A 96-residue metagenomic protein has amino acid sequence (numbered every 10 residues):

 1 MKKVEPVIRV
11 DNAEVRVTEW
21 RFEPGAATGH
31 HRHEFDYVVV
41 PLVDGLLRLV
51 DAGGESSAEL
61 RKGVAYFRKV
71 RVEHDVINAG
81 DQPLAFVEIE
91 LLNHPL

Functional and structural regions predicted by a protein language model:
M1-E34: N-terminal first-folded block
A13, P24, E59, P83-F86: Mature soluble domains of exported/periplasmic/lumenal proteins and thiol-rich metal-chelating peptides
A13-E14, G53-R71: Short acidic-glycine-tyrosine-enriched beta hairpin
W20, T28-H33, L49-V50, S57-E59 (+1 more regions): Short histidine-centered beta-strand/loop micro-motifs that create catalytic or ligand/metal-coordination sites
G25-T28, A65-Y66, V70-D75: Histidine-centered metal-chelating micro-motifs
R32-R48: Short, conserved beta-strand element in jelly-roll/cupin
V70-H94: Ligand-binding loop in jelly-roll beta-barrel domains
